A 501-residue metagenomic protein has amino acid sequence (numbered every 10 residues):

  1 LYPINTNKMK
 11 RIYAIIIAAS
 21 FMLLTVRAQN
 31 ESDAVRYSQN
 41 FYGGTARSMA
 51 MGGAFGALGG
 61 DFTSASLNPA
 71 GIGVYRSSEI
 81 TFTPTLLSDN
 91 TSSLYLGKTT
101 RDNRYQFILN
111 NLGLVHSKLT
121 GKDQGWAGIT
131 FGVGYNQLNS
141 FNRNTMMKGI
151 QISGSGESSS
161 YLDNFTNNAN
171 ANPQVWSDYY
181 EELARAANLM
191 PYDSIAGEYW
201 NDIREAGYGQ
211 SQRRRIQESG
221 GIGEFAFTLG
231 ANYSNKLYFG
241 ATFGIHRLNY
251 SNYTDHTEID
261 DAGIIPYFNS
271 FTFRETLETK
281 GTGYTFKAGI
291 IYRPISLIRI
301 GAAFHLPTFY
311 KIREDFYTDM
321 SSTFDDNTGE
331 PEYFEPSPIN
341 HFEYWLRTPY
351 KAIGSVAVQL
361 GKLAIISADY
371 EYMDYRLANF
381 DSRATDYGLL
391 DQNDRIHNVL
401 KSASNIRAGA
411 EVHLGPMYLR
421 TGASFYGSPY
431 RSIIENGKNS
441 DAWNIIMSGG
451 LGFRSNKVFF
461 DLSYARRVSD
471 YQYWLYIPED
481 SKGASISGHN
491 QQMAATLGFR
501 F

Functional and structural regions predicted by a protein language model:
L1-S32, L497, F501: Bacterial Sec-dependent N-terminal signal peptides
S20-F21, S78, M417: Alpha-helical transmembrane segments and their juxtamembrane interfaces
Q29-G43, S48, S117-F501: Outer-membrane beta-barrel porins/channels
A46, L58-L67, G73-Q151, G223: Outer-membrane beta-barrel translocator/receptor signature
